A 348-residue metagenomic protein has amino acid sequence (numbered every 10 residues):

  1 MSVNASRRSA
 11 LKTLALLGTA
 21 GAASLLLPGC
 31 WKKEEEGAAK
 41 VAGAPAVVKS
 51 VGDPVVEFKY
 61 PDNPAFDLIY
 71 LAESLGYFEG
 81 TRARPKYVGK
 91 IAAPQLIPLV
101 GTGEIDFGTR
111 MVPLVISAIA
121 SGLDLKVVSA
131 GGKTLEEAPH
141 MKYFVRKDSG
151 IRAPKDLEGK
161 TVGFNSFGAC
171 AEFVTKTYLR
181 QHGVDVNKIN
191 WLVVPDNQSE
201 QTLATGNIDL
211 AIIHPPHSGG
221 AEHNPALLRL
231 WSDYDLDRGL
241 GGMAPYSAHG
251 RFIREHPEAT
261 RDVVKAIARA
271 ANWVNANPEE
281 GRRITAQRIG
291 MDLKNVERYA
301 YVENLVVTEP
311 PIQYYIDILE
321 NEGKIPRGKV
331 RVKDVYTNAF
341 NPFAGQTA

Functional and structural regions predicted by a protein language model:
S2, S9-C30: N-terminal export signals
G37-H182, L192-V193, D209-I212, R229 (+1 more regions): Short, glycine-/small- and polar/acidic-enriched structural segments that line small-molecule recognition paths
Y77-T81, Q181-N187, D292, G323-K324: Short helix-capping segments at alpha-helix termini
G80, G132-E136, D235-R238, N304-E309 (+1 more regions): Short, solvent-exposed loop/beta-turn-alpha elements that line the ligand-binding surface or hinge of extracytoplasmic
P113, L192, N197-I284: Pocket-lining segment of extracytoplasmic ligand-binding domains
D148-P154, D185, R251-T260: Short helix-loop capping/hinge motifs at secondary-structure junctions, enriched in acidic/polar residues
R254-R327: Secondary-structure end/capping motifs
E320-A348: Conserved C-terminal helix/tail region of periplasmic/extracytoplasmic solute-binding proteins
